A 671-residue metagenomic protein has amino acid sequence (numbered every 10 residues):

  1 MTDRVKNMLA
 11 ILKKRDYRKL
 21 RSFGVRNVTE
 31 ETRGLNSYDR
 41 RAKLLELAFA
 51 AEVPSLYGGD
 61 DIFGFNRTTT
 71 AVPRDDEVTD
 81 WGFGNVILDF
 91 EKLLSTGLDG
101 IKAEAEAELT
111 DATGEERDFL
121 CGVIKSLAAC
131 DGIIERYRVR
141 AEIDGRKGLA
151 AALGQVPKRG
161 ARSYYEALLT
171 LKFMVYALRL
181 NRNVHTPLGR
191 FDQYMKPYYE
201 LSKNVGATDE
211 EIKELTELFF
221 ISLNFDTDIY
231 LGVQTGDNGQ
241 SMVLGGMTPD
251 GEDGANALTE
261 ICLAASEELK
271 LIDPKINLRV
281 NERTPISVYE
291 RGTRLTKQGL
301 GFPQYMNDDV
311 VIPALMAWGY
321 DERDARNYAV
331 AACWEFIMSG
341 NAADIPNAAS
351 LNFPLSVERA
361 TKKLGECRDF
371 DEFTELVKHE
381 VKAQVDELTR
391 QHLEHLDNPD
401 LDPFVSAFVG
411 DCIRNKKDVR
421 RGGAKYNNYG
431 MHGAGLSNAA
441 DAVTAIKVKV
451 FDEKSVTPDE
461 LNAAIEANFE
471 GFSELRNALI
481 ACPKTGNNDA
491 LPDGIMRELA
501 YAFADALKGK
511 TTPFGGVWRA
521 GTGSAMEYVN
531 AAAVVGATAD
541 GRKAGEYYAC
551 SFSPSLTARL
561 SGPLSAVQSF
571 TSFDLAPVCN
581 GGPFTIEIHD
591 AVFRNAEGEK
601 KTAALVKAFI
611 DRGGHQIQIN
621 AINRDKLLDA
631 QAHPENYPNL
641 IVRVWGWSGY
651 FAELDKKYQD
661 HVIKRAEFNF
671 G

Functional and structural regions predicted by a protein language model:
M1-G122, G148-K158, S163-G671: Conserved catalytic cores of very large enzyme subunits
D144-G145: A conserved hydrophobic secondary-structure block that centers on an alpha-helix together with its immediately flanking
